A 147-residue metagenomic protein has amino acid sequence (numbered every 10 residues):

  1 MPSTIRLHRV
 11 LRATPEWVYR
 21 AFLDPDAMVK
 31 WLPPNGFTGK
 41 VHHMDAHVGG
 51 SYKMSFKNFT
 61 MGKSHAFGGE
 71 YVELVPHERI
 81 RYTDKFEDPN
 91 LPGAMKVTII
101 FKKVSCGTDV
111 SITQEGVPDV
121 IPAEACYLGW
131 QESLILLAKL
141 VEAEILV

Functional and structural regions predicted by a protein language model:
M1-T38: Hydrophobic ligand-binding cavity/cleft-lining segments
P2-H8, P15, G39, S51 (+4 more regions): Intrinsic-disorder/low-complexity, polar/charged segments enriched in Ser/Thr/Lys/Arg/Asp/Glu/Gln
H8, H43, E70, T98-I100: Short, surface-exposed charged micro-motifs
L11, V75, K103-S105: A generic beta-sheet turn/junction motif
V18, M28, Y52, Y71 (+4 more regions): Hydrophobic pocket/interface hotspot
K40-T83: Glycine-rich portal/gate segments that line the openings of hydrophobic small-molecule binding cavities
R81-Q131: Beta-strand/loop substructures that line and gate deep hydrophobic ligand-binding cavities in soluble
L140-V147: Short, highly charged C-terminal tails/helix-capping segments
